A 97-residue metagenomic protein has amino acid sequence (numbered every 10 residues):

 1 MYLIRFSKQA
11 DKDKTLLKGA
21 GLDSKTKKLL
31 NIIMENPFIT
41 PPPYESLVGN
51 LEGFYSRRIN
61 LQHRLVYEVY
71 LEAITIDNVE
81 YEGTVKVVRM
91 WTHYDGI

Functional and structural regions predicted by a protein language model:
L3, Q9, T15-L16, D23 (+2 more regions): Enriched for short, Lys/Arg-rich terminal
L3-I4, T40: Residues that recognize and position ribonucleotide moieties
Q9-T40: N-terminal first-folded block
K14, T26-K27, Y44, V48 (+1 more regions): Generic N-terminal initiation segments characterized by hydrophobic and/or small/turn-forming residues
N31-R58: A short, surface-exposed loop/turn module that caps and links secondary-structure elements
